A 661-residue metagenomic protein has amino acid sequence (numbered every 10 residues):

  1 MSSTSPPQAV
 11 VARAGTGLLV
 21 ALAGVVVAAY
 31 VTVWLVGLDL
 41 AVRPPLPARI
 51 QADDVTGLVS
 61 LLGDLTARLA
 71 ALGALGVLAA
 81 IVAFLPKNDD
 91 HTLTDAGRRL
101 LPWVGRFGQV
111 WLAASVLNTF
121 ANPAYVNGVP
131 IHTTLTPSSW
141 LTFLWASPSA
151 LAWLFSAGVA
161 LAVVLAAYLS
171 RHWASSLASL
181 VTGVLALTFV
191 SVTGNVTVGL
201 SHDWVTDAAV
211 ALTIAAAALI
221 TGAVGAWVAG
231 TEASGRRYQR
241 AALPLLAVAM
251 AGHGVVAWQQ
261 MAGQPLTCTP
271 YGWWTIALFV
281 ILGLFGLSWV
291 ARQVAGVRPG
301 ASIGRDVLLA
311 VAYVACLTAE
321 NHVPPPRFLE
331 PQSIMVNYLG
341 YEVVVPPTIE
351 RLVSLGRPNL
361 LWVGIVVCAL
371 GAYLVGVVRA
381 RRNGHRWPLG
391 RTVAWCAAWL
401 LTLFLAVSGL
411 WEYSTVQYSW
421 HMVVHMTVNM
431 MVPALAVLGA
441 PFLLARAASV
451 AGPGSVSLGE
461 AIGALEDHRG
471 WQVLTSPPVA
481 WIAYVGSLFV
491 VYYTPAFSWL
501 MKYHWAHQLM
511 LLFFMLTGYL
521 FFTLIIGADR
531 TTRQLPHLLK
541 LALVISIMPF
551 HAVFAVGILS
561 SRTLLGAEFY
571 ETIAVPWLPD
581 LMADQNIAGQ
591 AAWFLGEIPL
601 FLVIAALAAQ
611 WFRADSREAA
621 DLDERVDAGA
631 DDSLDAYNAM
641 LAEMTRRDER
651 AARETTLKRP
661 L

Functional and structural regions predicted by a protein language model:
S2-L661: Alpha-helical membrane segments of multi-pass proteins
